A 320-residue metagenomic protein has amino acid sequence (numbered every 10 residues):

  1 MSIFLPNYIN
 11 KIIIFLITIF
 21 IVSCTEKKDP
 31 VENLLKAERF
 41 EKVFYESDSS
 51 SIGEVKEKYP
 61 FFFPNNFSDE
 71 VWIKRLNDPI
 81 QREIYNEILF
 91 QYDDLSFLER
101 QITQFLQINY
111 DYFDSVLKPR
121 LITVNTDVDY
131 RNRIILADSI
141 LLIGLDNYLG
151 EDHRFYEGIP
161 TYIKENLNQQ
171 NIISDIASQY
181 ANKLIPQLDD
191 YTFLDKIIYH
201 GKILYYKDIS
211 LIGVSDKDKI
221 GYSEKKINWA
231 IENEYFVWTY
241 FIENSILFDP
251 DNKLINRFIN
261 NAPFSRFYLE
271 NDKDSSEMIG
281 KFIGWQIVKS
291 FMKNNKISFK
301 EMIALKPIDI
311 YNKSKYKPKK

Functional and structural regions predicted by a protein language model:
M1-S2, T25: N-terminal hydrophobic targeting signals that begin at the initiator methionine
S2-I13: Bacterial N-terminal signal peptides that target proteins for export
F20-S23: C-terminal motif of bacterial Sec signal peptides marking the signal peptidase cleavage site
T25-E87: N-terminal mature-domain "stem" immediately C-terminal to a signal peptide or N-terminal signal-anchor/transmembrane
T25-I52, Y206-K320: A cross-kingdom marker for long, charged
S49, P60, D114-L117, K296: Proline-centered flexible-loop/turn and helix-kink motifs
Q81-I231, K300, A304-P307: Acidic/His-rich structured neighborhood in mature extracellular/periplasmic domains
